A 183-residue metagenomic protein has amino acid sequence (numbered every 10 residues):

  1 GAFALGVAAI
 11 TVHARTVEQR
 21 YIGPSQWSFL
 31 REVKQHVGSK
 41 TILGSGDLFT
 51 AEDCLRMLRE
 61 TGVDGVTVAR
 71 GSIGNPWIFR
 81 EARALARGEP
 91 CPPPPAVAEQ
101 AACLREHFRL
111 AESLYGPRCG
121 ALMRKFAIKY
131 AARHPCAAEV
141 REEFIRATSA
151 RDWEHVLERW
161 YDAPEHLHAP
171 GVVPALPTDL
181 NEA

Functional and structural regions predicted by a protein language model:
G1-A9, Y21, S28, E32-G44 (+1 more regions): Alpha/beta catalytic cores of nucleotide-metabolism and tRNA/nucleoside-modifying enzymes
T11-R15: Short beta-strands and strand-loop turn motifs
T16-G23: Short, small-residue-enriched loops and turns at beta-alpha junctions that line or gate enzyme active sites
